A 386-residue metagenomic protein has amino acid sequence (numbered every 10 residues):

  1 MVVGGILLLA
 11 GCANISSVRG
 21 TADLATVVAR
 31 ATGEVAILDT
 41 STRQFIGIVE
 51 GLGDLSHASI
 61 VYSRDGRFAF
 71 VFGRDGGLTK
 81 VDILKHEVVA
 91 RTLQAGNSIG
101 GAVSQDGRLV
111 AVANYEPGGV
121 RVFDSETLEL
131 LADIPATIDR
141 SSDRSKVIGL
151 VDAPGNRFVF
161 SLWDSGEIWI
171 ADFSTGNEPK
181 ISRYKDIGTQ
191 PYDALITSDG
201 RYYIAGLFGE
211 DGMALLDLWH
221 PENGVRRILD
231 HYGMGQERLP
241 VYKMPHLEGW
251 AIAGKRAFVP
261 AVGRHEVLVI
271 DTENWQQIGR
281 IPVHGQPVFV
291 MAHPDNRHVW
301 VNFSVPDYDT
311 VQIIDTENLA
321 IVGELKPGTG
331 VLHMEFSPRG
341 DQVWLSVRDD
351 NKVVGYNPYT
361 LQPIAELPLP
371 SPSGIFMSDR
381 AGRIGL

Functional and structural regions predicted by a protein language model:
V2-A10: Bacterial N-terminal signal peptides
C12-L386: Predominantly soluble domains enriched in secretory-pathway, periplasmic, or organellar proteins
